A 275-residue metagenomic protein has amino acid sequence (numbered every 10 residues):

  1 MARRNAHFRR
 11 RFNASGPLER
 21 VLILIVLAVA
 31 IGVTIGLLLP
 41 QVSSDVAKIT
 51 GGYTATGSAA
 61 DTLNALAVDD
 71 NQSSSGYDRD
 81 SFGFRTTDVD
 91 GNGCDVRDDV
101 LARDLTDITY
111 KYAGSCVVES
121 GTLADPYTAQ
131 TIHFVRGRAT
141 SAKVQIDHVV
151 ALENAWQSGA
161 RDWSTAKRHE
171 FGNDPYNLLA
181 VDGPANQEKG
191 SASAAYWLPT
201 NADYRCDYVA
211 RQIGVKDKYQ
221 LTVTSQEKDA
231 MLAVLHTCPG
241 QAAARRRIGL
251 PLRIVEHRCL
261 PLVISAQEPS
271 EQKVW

Functional and structural regions predicted by a protein language model:
M1-L18: N-terminal Lys/Arg-rich, disordered targeting/topogenic segments
L22-P40: Hydrophobic membrane-insertion alpha-helices, especially the h-region of bacterial N-terminal signal peptides
S43-D45: Signal peptide processing junction and immediate N-terminal pro/mature segment of secreted/exported proteins
A47-P126, Q130, F134: Cell wall/extracellular polymer interaction/catalysis modules
V118, Y127, T131-H257, I264 (+1 more regions): Domain-level detector of nuclease and nuclease-like folds in predominantly extracellular/periplasmic contexts
